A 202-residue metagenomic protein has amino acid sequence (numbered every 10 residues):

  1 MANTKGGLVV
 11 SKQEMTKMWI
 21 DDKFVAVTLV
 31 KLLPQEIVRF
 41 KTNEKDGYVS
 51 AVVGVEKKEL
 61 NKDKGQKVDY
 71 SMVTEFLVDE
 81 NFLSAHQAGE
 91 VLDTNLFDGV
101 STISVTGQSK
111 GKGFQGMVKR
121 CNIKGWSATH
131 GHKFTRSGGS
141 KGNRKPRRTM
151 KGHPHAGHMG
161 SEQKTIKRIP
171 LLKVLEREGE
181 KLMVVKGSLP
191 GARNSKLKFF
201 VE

Functional and structural regions predicted by a protein language model:
M1-E202: Extended basic (Lys/Arg/His-rich) segments that typically form rRNA-contacting surfaces in ribosomal proteins
